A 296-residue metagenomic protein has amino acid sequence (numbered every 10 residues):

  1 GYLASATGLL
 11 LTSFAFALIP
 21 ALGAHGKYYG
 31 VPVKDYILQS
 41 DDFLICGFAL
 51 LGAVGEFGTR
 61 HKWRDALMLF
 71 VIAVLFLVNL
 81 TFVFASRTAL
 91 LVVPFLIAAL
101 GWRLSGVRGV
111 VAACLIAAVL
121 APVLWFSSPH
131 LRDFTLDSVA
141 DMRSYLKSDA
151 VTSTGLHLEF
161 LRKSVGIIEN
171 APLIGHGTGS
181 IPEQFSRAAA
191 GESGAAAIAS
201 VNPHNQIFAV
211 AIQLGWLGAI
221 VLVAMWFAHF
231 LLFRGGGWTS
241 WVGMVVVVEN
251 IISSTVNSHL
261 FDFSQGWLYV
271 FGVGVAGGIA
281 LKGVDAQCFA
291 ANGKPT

Functional and structural regions predicted by a protein language model:
G1-G26, K34-S105, I116-A117, A121-F126 (+2 more regions): Alpha-helical transmembrane segments of multi-pass inner-membrane proteins
K27-I37, F82-A89, S200-N205, V256-L268: Membrane-interface catalytic loops of GT-C/OST-like multi-pass glycosylation enzymes that act
V54-D65, R103-G109, G235-G236, G278-T296: Membrane-interface junctions at the ends of membrane-embedded or membrane-associated helices
T88-L91, R108-A113, D133, T239-G243 (+1 more regions): Short, aromatic-rich membrane-interface segments at the entry and exit of alpha-helical transmembrane domains
I97, V123, M225, G243-I251 (+1 more regions): Transmembrane alpha-helices of multi-pass inner-membrane enzymes
L104-S148, R162-N170, T178: A membrane-periplasm/extracellular boundary helix in multi-pass inner-membrane enzymes that assemble envelope glycans
K147-R162, E169-N170, I174-L214: Long extracytoplasmic/lumenal interhelical loops at the membrane interface of multi-pass membrane proteins
Q213-V248: Hydrophobic transmembrane alpha-helices and their immediate junctions
